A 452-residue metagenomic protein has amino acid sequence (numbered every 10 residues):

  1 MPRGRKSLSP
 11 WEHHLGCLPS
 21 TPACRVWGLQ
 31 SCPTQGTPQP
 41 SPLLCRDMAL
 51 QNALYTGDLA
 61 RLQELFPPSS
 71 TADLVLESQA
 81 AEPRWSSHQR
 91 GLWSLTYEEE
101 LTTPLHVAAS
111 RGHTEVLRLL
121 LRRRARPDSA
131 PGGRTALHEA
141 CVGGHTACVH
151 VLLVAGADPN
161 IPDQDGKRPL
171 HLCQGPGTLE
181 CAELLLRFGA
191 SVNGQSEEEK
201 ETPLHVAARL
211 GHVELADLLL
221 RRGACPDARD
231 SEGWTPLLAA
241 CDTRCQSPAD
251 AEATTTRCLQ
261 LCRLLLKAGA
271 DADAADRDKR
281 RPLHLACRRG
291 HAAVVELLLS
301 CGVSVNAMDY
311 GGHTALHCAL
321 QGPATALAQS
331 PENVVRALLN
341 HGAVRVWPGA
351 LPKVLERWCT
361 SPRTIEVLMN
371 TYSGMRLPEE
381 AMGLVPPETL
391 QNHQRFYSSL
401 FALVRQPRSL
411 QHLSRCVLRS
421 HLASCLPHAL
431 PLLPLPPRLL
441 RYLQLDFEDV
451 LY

Functional and structural regions predicted by a protein language model:
P2-S31, T37-P42, P68, A80 (+3 more regions): Cullin-RING E3 adaptor/co-adaptor recruitment helices
C45, E100, P131-G133, Q164-D165 (+4 more regions): Ankyrin repeat start-site detector
A72-L76, S94, P127, P159 (+5 more regions): Ankyrin-repeat inter-repeat connecting loop/turn
A80-E100, T243-Q260, G322-S330: Intrinsically disordered, low-complexity Ser/Thr- and acidic-rich flexible linkers and loops, especially at boundaries
